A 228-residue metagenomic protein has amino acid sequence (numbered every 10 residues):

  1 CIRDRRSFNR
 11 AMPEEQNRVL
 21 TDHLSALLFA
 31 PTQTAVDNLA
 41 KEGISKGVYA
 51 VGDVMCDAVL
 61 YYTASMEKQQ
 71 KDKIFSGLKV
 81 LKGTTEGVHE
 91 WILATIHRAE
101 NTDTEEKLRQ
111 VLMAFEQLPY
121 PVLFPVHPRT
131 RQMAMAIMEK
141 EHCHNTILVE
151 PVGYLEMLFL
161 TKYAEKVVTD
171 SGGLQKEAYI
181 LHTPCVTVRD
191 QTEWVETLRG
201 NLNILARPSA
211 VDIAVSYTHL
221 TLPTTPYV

Functional and structural regions predicted by a protein language model:
C1-I2, H219-V228: Single conserved hydrophobic/aromatic residue that forms the stacking wall/gate of nucleotide- or nucleobase-binding
R3-M12: A short, histidine- and acid-enriched strand-loop-helix "catalytic/donor-clamping" loop that lines the nucleotide-sugar
E15-L27: Membrane-proximal helix-turn-helix segments that form the acceptor-binding/catalytic region of lipid-linked
L24-T102: A nucleotide-sugar donor-handling region in carbohydrate enzymes
L28, L158-T197: A donor-sugar binding/catalytic signature common to diverse glycosyltransferases and related nucleotide-sugar
A30, A50, P125, V168-T169: Short beta-strand scaffold positions
E67-Y163: Donor-nucleotide binding loops and adjacent catalytic segments primarily of GT-B fold Leloir glycosyltransferases
E193-S216, L220: Change "using UDP/GDP/dTDP sugars" to "using nucleotide sugars
